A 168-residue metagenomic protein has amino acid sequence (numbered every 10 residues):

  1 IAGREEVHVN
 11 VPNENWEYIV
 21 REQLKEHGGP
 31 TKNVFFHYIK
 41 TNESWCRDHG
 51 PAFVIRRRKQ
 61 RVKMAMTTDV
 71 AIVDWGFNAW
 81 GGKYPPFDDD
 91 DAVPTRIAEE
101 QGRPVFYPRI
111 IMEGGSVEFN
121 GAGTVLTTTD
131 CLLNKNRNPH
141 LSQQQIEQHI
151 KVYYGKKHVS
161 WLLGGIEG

Functional and structural regions predicted by a protein language model:
I1-R61, M66-G168: The feature marks the mature, well-folded catalytic cores of soluble enzymes
